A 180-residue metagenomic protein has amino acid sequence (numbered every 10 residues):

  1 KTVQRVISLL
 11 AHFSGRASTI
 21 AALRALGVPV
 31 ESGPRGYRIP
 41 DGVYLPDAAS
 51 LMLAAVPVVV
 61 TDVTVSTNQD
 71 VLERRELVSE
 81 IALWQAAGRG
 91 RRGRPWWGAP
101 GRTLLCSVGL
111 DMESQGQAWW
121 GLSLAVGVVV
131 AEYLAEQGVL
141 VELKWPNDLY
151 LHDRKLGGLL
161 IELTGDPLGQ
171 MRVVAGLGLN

Functional and structural regions predicted by a protein language model:
T2-E132: N-terminal lobe of the biotin/lipoate ligase/transferase fold
V78, W97-L179: Nucleotide and nucleotide-moiety/phosphate-recognizing core
